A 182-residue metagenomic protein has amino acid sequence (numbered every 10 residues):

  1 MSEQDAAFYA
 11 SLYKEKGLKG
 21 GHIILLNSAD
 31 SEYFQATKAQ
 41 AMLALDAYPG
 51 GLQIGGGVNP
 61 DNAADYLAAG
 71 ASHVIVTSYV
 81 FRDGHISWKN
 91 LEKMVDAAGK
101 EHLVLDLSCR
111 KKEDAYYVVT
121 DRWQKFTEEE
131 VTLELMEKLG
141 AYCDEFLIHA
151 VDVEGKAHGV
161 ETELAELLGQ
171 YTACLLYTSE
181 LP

Functional and structural regions predicted by a protein language model:
K16, A47, A69-G70, A141-Y142 (+1 more regions): Structural motif
G20-A36, S78-G84, H149-A157: Glycine-rich, proline-tolerant flexible connector loops at the mouths of alpha/beta enzymes
I23-G50, G57-D65: N-terminal active-site wall of soluble small-molecule enzyme domains
F34-L52, K93-L103, V160-L176: Alpha-helix-loop-beta-strand connector modules within alpha/beta enzyme cores
Q40-A41, V119-D144, I148, G159-A173: Short loop-to-alpha-helix "cap/lid" segments that border enzyme active sites across diverse enzyme classes
Y66, L105, F146: Conserved, mostly hydrophobic/aromatic
H73-C143: Conserved anion-binding
Y177-P182: Conserved small/polar residues in nucleotide/adenosyl-binding loops
